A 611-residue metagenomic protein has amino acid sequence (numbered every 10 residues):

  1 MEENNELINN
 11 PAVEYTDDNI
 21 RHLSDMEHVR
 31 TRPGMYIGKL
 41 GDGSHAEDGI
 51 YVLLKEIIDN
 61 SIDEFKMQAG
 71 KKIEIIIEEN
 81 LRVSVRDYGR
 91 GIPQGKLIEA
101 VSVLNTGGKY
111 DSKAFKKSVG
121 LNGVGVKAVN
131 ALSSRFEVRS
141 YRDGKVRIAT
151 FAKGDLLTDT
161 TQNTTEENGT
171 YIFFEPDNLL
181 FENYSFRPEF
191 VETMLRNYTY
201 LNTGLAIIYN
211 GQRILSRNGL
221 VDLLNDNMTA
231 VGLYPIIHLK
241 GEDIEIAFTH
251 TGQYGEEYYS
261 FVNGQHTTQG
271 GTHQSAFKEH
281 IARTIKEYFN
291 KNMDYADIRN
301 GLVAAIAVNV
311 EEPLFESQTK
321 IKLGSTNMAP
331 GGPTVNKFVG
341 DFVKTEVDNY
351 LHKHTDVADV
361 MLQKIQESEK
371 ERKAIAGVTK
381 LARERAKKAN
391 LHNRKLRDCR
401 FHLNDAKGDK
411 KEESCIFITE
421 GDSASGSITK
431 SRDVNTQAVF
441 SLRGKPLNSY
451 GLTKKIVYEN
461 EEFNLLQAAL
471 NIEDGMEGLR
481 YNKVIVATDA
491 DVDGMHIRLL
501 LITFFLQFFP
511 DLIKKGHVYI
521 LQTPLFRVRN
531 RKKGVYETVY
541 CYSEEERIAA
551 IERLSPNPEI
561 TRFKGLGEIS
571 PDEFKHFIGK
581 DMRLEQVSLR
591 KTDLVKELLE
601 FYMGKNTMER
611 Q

Functional and structural regions predicted by a protein language model:
M1-N19, I50-K55, D63-K66, G70-Y88 (+11 more regions): GHKL-family ATPase ATP-binding module
D25-M26: Alpha-helix capping/hinge segments and adjacent helical runs
T31, M35-G38, D59, D63 (+7 more regions): Conserved helix-loop functional segments at active or binding sites
R32-L54: Conserved short strand/loop->alpha-helix "switch" segment adjacent to the catalytic nucleotide/phosphoryl-transfer site
L40-D48, T268-Q269, P330, N448-E459: Flexible beta-alpha connector loops of hexameric P-loop NTPases
G91-Q94: A short glycine-centered beta->alpha linker in the GHKL/HATPase_c
K113-A114, V146-F151, A206-N210, P510-R529: Interdomain boundary/hinge elements
K370-L391, A406-K410, S414-C415, G426 (+2 more regions): C-terminal interaction appendages of subunits in large macromolecular complexes
